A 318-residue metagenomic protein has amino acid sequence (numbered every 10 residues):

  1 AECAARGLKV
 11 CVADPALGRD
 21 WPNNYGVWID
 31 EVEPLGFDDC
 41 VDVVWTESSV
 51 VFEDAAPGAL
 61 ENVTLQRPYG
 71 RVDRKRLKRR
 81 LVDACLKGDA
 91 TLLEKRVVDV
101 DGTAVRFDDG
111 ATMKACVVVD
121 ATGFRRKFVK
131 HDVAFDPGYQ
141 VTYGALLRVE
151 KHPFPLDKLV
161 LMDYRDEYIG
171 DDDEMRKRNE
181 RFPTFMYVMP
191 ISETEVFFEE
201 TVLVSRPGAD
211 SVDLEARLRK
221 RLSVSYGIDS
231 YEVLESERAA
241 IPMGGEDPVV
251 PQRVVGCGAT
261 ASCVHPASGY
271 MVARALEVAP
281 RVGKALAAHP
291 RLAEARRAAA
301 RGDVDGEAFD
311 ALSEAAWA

Functional and structural regions predicted by a protein language model:
E2, A84-D229: Predominantly flavin-linked oxidoreductase catalytic cores and closely associated redox partners
E2-A55: N-terminal FAD cofactor-binding segment of flavoenzymes
G7, A115-C116, P251: Short, well-ordered alpha-helix to beta-strand connector turns
A13, V119, G258: Active-site flanking residues adjacent to catalytic metal/cofactor-binding acidic residues
G36-K87: Conserved N-terminal/central alpha/beta ligand/cofactor-binding core
E174-R176, E180, M186, V202-A285: FAD/FMN-dependent oxidoreductases across multiple families
P280-A318: Active-site-proximal substrate-binding core of FAD-dependent oxidoreductases
